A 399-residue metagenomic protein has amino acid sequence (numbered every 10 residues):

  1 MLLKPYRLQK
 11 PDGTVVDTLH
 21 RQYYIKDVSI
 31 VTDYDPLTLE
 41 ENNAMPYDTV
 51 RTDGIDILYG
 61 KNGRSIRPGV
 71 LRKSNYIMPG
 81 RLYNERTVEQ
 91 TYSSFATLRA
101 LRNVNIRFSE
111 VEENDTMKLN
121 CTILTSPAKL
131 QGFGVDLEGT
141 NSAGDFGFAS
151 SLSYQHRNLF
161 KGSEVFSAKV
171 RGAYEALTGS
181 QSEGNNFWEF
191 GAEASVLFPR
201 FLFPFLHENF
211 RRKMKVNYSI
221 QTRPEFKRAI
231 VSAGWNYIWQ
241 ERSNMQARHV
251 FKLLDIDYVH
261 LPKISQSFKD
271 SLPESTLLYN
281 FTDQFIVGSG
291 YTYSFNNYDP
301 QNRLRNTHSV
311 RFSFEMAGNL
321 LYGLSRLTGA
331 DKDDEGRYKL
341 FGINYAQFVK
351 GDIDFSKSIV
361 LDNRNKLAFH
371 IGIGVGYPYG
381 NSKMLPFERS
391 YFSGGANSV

Functional and structural regions predicted by a protein language model:
M1-N141, R171, G351, G372-G374: Periplasmic polypeptide-binding modules associated with outer-membrane biogenesis and secretion
L2-D35, K227-V250, N363-G394: Internal hydrophobic scaffold segments of catalytic domains
P5-L8, Y218-R223, E315-N319, G374-Y377: Short, internal active-site loops enriched in acidic
Y6-Q9, V31-N42, S109, E175-L177 (+3 more regions): Short regulatory "switch" loops immediately downstream of catalytic or recognition motifs within protein catalytic
L39-V50, A149, F226-I238, L324-E335 (+1 more regions): Surface-exposed flexible segments
N43-P46, T140-A143, V250-V399: C-terminal outer-membrane beta-barrel translocator/porin domains of Gram-negative envelope proteins and their
R64-S65, N84-R311: Gram-negative/organellar outer-membrane beta-barrel architecture
P79, N103, G162, N363-N365: Secondary-structure boundary/capping signal
